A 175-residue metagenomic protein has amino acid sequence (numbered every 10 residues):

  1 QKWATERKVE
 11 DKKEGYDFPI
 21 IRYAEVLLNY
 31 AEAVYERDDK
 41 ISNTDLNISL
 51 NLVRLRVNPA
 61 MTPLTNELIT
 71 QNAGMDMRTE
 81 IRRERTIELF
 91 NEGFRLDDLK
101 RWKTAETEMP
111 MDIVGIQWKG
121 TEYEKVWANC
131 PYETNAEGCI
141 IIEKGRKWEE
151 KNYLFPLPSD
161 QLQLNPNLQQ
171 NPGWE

Functional and structural regions predicted by a protein language model:
Q1-E175: Acidic/polar-rich alpha-helix caps and helix-coil junctions
